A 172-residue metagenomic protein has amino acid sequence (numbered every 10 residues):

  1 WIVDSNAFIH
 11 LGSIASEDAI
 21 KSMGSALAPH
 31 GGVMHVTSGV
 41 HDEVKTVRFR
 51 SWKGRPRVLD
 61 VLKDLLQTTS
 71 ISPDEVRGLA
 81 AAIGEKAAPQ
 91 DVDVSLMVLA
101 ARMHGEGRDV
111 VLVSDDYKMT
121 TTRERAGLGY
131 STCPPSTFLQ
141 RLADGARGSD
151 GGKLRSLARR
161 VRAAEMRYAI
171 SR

Functional and structural regions predicted by a protein language model:
W1-V111, Y117-S171: Active-site-proximal, substrate-binding regions of enzyme catalytic domains and RNA-binding/basic surfaces
